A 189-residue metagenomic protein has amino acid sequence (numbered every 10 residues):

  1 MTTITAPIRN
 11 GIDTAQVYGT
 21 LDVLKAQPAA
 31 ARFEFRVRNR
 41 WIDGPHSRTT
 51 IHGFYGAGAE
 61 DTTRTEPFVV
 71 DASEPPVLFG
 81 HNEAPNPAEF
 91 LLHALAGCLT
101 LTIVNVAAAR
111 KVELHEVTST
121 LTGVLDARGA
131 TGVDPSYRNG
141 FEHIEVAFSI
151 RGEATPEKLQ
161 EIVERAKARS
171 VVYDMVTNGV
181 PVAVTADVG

Functional and structural regions predicted by a protein language model:
M1-H93, N105-G189: Extended beta-strand/beta-hairpin segments
L95-L99: Alpha-helical metal-binding/catalytic segments enriched in His/Glu/Asp
T102: Conserved phosphate/anionic-ligand binding catalytic regions in large, soluble enzymes, centered on
